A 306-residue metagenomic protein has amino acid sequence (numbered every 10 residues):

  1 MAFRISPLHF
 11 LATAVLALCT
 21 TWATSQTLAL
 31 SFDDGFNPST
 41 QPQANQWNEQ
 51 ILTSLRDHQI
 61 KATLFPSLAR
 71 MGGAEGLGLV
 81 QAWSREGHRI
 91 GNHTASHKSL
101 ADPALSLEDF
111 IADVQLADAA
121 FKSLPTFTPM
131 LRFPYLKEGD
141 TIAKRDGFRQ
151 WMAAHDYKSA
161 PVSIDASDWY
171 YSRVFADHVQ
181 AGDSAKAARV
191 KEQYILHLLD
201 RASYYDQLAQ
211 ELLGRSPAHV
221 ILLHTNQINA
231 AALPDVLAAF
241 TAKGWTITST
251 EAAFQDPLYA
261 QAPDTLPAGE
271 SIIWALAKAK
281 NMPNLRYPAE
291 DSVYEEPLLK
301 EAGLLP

Functional and structural regions predicted by a protein language model:
M1-A12: Bacterial N-terminal signal peptides that target proteins for export
T24-L136, I221-L222, A239, Q255: Active-site beta->alpha N-cap acidic-glycine motif
T40-Q43, K98-S123, T141-H155, S163-R215 (+1 more regions): Alpha-helical scaffold elements lining the catalytic groove of polysaccharide deacetylases
R56, A62, M71-G72, P161 (+1 more regions): C-terminal domain-boundary segment and adjacent tail
G78-L79, G147-F148, D235-V236: A short acidic, amphipathic alpha-helical/loop segment
G78-Q81, L105-E108, V174-H178, Q261-L266: Short low-complexity, flexible loop/linker segments enriched in glycine and/or proline with clustered acidic
E86-I90, A153-K158: Glycine-enriched alpha-helix->loop->beta-strand junction motifs that scaffold or abut catalytic
